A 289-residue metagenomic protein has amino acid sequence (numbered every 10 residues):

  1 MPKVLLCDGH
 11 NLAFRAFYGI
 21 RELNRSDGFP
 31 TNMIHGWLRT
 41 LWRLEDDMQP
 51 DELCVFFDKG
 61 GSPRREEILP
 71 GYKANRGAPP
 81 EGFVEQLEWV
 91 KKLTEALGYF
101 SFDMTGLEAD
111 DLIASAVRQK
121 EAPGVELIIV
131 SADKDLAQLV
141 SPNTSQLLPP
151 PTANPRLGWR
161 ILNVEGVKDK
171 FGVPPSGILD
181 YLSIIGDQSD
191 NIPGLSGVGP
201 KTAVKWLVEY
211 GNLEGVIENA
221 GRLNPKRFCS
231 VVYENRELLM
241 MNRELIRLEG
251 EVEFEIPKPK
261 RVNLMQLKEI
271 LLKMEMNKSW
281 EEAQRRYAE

Functional and structural regions predicted by a protein language model:
P2-V130, K134, Q138-R156, I161 (+3 more regions): Noncatalytic, basic helical substrate-engagement surface that gates or grips nucleic-acid strands
P50-C54, N143, I161-E289: Non-catalytic nucleic-acid-binding/docking modules located in mid-to-C-terminal regions of nucleic-acid enzymes
